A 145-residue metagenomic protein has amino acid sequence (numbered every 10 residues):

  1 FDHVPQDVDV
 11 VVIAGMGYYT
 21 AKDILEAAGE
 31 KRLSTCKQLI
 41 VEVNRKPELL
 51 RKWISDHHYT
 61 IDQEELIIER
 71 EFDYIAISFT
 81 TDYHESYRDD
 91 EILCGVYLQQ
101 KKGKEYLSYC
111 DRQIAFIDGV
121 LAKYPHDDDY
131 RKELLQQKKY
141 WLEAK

Functional and structural regions predicted by a protein language model:
F1-D9: S-adenosyl-L-methionine
D2, Y19-K145: Class I S-adenosyl-L-methionine
D9-V10, K37: Conserved acidic residues
V11-Y18: Conserved proline-anchored active-site loop of SAM-dependent methyltransferases that bridges a beta-strand
